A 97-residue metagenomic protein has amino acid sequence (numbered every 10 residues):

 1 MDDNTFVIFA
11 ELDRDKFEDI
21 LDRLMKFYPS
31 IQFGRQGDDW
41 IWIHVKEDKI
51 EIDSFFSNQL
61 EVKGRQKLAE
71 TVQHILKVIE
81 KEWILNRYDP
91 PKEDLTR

Functional and structural regions predicted by a protein language model:
M1-T5, S57, V78: A general secondary-structure signal for short beta-strands and their flanking turns/coil in non-transmembrane regions
M1-Y28: Short, extreme N-terminal segment that most often corresponds to the first beta-strand
D15, E70-T71: Residues that form or flank phosphate/diphosphate-binding pockets in enzymes that use nucleotide phosphates
D19-A69: Short, intrinsically disordered low-complexity segments
S30-R35, K81-K92: Conserved short beta-strand edge segments in small beta-sheet-based binding/regulatory domains
T71-V78: C-terminal structural segments of small proteins and small subunits
L95-T96: Short, charged, intrinsically disordered terminal tails
